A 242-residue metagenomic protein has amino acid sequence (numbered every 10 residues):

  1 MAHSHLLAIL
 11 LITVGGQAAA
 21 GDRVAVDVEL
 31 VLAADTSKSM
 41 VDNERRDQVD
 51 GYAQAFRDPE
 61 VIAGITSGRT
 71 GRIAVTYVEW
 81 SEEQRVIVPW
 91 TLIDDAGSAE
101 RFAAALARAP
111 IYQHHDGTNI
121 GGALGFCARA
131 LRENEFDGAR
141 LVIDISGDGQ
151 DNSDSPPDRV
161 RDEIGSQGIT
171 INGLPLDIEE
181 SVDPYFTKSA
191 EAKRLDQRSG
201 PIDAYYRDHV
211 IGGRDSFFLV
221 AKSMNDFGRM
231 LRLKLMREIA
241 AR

Functional and structural regions predicted by a protein language model:
G15-G16: N-terminal signal peptide c-region/cleavage motif recognized by signal peptidases
V24-P89, I120-A123, V142-S146, L174: Von Willebrand factor
A33-N43, V75, P89-T91, L106-G117 (+3 more regions): Second-shell loop/turn segments in exported
D35, C127, A139-S155, V210: DG-centered beta-turn motif at the end of beta-strands
G68-L106, K188-S199, D203: Short beta-strand-loop
R85, R101-L141, P175-D177, S181-V182 (+2 more regions): Von Willebrand factor
Q150-Y205: VWA/integrin I-like adhesion module and closely mimicked acidic/polar interface patches used
F218-R242: C-terminal "exit" segments of structured domains
